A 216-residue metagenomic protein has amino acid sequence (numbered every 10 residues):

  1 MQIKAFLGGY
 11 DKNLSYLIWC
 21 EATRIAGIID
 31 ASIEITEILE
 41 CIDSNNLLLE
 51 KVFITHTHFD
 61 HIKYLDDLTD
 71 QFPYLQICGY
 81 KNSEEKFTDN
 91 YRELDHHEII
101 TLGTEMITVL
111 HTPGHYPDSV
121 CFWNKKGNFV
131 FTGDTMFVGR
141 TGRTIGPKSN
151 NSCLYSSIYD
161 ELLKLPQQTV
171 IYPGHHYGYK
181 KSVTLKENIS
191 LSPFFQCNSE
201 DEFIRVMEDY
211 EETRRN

Functional and structural regions predicted by a protein language model:
M1-N45, C121-G133: Conserved beta-strand hairpin/beta-sheet module of binuclear metal-dependent hydrolase folds, prominently
F6, L94, L185: Hydrophobic residues at beta-strand termini and immediately following loops that shape nucleotide-binding pockets
K12, T23-A26, I33-T108, S190-F194 (+1 more regions): Active-site HxH/HxHxD metal-binding segment of metal-dependent hydrolases
I18, D30, H56, L68 (+6 more regions): Divalent metal-coordination and catalytic microenvironments
I28-I29, E50-H58, Q76-K81, H111-G114 (+3 more regions): Active-site neighborhood of phospho(di)ester-bond hydrolases with catalytic His/Asp-centered motifs
A31, I62, L154-I158: Aromatic/hydrophobic pocket-lining residues that form the small-molecule binding cavity in soluble enzyme cores
E98-I99, T104-W123, R140: Pocket-forming structural segment of enzyme catalytic cores
Y116-R215: Metallo-beta-lactamase
